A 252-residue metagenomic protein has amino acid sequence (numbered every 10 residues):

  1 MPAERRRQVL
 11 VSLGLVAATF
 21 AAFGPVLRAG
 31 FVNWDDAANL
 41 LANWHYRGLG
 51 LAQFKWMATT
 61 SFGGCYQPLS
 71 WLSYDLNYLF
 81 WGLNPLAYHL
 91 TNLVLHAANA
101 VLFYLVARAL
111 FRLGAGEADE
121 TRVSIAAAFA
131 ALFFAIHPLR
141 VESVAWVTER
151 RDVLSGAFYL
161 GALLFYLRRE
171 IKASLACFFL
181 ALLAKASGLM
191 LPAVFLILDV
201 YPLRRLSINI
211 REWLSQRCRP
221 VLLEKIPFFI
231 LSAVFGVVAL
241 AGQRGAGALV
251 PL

Functional and structural regions predicted by a protein language model:
M1-L252: Polytopic membrane enzymes that build or remodel cell-surface glycoconjugates and lipids
